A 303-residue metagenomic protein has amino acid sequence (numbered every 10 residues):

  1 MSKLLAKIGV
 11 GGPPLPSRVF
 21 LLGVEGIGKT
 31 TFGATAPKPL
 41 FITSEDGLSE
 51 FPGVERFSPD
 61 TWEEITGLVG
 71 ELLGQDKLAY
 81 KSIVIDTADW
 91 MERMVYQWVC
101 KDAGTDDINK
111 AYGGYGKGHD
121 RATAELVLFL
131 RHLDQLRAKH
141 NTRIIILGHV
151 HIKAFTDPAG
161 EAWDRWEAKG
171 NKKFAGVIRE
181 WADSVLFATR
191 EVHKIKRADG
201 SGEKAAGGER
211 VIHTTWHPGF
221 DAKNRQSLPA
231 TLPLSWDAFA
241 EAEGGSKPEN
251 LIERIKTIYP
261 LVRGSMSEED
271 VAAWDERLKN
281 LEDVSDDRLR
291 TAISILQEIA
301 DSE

Functional and structural regions predicted by a protein language model:
S2-R18, I27-K29, T35-A36, L40 (+6 more regions): Interfaces that engage single-stranded nucleic acids at replication/repair/recombination sites
L21: Hydrophobic anchor at the beta1->P-loop junction of P-loop NTPases
T35-P37, P52, W181: Short, structured coil segments at secondary-structure junctions
P39-F41, I144, V185-F187: Short, well-ordered beta-strand core segments
E45-S49, D89-W90, V150-A154, E191-K194 (+1 more regions): Conserved nucleotide-binding/hydrolysis micro-motifs of P-loop NTPases
S49-G116: Conserved nucleotide-sensing/catalytic segment adjacent to the nucleotide-binding pocket in NTP-handling enzymes
W90-F174: P-loop NTPase motor core
F155-E253: Conserved GTP-binding G-domain of TRAFAC-class P-loop NTPases and closely related GTPase folds
